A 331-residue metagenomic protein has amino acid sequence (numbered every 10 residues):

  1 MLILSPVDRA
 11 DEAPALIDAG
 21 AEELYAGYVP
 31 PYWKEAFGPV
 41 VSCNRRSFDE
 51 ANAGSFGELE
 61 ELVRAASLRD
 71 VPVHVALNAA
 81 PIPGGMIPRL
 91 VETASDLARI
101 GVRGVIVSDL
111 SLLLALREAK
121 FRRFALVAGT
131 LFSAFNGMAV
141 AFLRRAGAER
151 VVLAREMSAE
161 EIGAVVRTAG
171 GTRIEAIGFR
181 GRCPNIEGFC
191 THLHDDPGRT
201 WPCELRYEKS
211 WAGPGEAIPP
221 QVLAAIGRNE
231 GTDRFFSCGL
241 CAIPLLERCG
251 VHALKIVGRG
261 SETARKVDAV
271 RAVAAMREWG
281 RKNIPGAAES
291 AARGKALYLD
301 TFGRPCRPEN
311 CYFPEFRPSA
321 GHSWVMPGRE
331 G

Functional and structural regions predicted by a protein language model:
M1-F132, V152, S158-G331: Active-site pocket-lining/capping segments in soluble small-molecule metabolic enzymes
N136-M138: Conserved nucleotide-cofactor-binding alpha/beta core module
G147-A148: As written
